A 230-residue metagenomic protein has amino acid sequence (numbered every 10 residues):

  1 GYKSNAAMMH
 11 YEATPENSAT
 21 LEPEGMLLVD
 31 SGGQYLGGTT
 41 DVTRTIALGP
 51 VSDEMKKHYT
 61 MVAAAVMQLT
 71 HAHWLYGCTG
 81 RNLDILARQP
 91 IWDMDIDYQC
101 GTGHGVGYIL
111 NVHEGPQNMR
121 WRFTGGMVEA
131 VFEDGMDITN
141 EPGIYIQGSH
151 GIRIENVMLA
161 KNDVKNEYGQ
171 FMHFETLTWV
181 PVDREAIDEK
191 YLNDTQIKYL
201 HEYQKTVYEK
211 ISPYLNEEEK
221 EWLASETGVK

Functional and structural regions predicted by a protein language model:
G1-K230: Active-site neighborhoods and metal-handling regions in enzymes and metal-associated proteins
